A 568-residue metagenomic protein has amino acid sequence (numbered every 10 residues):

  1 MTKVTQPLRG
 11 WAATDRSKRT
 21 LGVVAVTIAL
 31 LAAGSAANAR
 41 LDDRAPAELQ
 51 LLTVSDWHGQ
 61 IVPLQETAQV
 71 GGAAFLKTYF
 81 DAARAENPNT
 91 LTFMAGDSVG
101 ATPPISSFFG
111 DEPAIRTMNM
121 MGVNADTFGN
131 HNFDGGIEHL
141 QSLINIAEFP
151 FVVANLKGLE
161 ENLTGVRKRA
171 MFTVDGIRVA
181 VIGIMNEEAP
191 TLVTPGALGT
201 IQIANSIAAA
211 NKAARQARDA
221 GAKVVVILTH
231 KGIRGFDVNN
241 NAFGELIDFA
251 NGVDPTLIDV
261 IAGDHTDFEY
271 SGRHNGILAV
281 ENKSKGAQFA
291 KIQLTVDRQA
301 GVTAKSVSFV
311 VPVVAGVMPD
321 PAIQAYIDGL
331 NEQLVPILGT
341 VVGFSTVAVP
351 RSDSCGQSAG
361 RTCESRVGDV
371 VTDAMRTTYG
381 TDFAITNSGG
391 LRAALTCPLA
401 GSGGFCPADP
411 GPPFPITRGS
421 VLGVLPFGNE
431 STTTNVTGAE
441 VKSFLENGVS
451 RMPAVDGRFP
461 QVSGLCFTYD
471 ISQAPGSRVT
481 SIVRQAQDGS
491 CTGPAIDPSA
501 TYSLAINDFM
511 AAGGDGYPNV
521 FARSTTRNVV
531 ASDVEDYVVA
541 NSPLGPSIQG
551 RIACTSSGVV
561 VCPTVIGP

Functional and structural regions predicted by a protein language model:
M1-R16: N-terminal secretory signal peptides that target proteins for export/translocation
R9, S35-R44, P568: Basic/polar N-terminal segments that are highly enriched at the extreme N-terminus, encompassing both cleavable
R16-G22: N-terminal export leaders
G22, F109, V421-L422: Hydrophobic alpha-helical segments with strong N-terminal bias
V23-A33: Bacterial N-terminal signal peptides
N38-M318, A322, G329, T362-A374 (+2 more regions): Acidic, metal/ion-coordinating pockets
A45-Q50, Q60-A85, L192-I207, K212-A213 (+1 more regions): Catalytic centers of hydrolytic enzymes
